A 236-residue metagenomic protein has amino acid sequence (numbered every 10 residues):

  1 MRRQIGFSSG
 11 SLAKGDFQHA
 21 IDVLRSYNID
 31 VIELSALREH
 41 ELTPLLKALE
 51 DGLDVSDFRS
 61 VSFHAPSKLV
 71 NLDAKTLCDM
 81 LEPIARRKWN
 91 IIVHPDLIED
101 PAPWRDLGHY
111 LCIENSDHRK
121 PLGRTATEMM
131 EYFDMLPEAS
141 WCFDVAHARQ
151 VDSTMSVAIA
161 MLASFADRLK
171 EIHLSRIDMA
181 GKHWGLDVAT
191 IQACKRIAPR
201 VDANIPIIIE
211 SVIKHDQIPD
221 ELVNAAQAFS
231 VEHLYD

Functional and structural regions predicted by a protein language model:
M1-S9, A13-R25, D57, D73-A74 (+4 more regions): Histidine-acidic metal/acid-base catalytic patches
Q4, D30-V31, H109-Y110: Residues at the starts of beta-strands that form the adenosine-phosphate
S11-A13, A36-H40, A65-L69, L97-E99 (+4 more regions): Active-site-proximal loop/turn and secondary-structure-junction residues that shape catalytic pockets, frequently
S26-P101, P206, K214: Structural motif corresponding to the early beta-alpha repeats
E33, S62, I92, C112 (+3 more regions): Conserved beta-strand positions in the central sheet of alpha/beta enzyme cores
L42-L45, L72-D73, P121-R124, G181-G185: Active-site-adjacent loop/helix micro-motif of nuclease/hydrolase catalytic cores
R59-V61, R105-S116, A139, V223-A228: Active-site regions of enzymes building and remodeling cell-envelope glycoconjugates
I91-M135: Hydrophobic, well-structured mid-protein blocks that either form specific transmembrane helices
